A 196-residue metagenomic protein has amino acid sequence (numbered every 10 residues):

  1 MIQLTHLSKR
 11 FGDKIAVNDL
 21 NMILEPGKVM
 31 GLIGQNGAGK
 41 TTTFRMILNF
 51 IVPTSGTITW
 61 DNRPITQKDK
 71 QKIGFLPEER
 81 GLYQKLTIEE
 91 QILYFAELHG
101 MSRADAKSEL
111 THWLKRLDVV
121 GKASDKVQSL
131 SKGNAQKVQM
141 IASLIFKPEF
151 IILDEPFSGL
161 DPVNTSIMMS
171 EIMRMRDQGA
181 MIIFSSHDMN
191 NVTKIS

Functional and structural regions predicted by a protein language model:
G56-D69: Conserved ABC transporter NBD signature motif
L93, E97, A104-K122: Conserved ABC ATPase "signature" region
K126-L130: Conserved ABC ATPase signature
I151-D154: Catalytic Walker B motif of ABC-type/P-loop ATPase nucleotide-binding domains
S166-Q178: Helical segment within the ABC ATPase nucleotide-binding domain
